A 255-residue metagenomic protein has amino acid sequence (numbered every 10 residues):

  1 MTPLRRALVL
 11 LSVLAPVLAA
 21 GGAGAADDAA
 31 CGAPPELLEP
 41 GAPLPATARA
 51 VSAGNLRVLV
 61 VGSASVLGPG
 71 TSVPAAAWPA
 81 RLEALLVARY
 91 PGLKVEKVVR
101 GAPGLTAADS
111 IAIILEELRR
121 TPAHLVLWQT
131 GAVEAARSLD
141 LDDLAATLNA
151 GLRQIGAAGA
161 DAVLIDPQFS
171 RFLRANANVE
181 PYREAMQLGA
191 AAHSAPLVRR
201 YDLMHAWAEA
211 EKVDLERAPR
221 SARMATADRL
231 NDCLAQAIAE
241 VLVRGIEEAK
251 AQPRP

Functional and structural regions predicted by a protein language model:
M1-V60, V66-S72, P91-L93, R120 (+3 more regions): N-terminal secretory targeting modules
D28-V60, S65-A146: Conserved SGNH/GDSL esterase-like catalytic core that processes O-acyl groups on lipids and polysaccharides
A76, A80, A84, A112 (+8 more regions): Solvent-exposed, polar/charged alpha-helical surfaces in well-ordered, non-transmembrane soluble domains, broadly
E96, D161-V163, P196: Proline-centered loop/turn at the N-terminus of a beta-strand
R100-A102, I165, R200-L203: Conserved beta-strand termini and adjacent loop/short-helix elements that scaffold enzyme active sites in alpha/beta
L127-V133, L152-E184: Active-site segments of SGNH/GDSL-like serine hydrolases that catalyze O-acetyl group transfer/hydrolysis on lipids
F169-P255: Catalytic His-Asp segment of secreted/periplasmic serine-dependent ester chemistry enzymes
